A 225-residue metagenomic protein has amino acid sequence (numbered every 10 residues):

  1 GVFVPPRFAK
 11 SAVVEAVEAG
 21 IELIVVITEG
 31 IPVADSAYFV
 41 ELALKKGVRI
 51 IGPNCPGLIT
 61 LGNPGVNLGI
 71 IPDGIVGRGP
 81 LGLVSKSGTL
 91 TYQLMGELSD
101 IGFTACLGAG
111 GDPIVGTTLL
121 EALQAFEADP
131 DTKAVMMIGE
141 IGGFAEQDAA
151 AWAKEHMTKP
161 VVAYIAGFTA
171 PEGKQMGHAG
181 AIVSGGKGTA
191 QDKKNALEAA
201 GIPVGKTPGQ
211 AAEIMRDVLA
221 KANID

Functional and structural regions predicted by a protein language model:
G1-D225: Catalytic-core regions of core metabolic enzymes, especially those transforming organic acids/acyl-group intermediates
